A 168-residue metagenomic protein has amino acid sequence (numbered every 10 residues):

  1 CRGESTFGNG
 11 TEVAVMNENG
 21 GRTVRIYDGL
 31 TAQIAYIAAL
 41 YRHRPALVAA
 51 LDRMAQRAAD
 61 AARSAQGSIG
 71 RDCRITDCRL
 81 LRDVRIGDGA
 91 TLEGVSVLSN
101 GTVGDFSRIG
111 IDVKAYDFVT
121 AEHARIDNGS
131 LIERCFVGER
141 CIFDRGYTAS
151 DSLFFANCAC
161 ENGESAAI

Functional and structural regions predicted by a protein language model:
C1-Q66, R71-D72: Terminal amphipathic alpha-helical/low-complexity segments used for targeting or macromolecular assembly
C1-V13, A61-I168: Structural signal for interior beta-strand "rungs" in well-ordered beta-sheet cores of soluble enzyme domains
